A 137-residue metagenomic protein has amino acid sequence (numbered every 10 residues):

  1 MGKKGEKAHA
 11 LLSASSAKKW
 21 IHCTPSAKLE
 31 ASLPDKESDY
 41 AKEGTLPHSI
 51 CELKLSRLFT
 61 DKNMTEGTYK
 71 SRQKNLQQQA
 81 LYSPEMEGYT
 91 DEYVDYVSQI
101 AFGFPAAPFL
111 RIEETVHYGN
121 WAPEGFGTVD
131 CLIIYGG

Functional and structural regions predicted by a protein language model:
G5-A10, K18, L53-G137: Catalytic cores of nuclease domains that cleave nucleic-acid phosphodiester backbones
E6-D61: Nuclease catalytic cores
